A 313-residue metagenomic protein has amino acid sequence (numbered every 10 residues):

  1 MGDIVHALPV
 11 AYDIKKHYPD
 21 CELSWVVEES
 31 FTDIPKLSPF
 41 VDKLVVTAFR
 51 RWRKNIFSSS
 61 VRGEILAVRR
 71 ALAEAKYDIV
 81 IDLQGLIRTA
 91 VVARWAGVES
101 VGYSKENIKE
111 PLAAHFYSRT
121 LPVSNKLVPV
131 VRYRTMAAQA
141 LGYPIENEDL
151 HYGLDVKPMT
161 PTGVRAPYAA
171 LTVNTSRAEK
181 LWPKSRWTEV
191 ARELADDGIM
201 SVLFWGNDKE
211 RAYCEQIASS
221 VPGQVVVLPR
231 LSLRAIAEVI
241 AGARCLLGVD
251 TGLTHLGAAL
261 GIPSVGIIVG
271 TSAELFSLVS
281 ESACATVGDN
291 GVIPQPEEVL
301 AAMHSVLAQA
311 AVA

Functional and structural regions predicted by a protein language model:
M1-A313: Catalytic machinery of carbohydrate-active enzymes, primarily nucleotide-sugar-dependent glycosyltransferases
